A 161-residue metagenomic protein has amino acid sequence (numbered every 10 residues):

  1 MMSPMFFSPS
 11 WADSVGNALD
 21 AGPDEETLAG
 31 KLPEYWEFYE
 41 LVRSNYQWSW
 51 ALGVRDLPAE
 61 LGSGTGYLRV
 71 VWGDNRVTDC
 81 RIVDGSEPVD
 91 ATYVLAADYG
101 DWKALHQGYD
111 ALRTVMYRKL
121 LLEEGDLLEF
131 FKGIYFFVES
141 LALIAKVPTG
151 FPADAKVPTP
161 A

Functional and structural regions predicted by a protein language model:
M1-A161: Feature captures hydrophobic
